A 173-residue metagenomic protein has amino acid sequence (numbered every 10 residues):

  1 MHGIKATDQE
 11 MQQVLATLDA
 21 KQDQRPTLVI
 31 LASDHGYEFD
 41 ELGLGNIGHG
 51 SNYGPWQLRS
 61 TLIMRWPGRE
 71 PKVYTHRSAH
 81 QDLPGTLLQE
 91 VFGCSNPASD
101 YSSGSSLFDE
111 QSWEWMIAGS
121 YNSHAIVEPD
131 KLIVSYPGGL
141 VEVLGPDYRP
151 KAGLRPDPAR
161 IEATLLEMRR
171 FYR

Functional and structural regions predicted by a protein language model:
M1-I4, D34-Y37, P97-S99, S106: N-terminal start-of-chain detector that recognizes signal peptides and the immediate post-cleavage beginning
M1-T27: A long, amphipathic alpha-helix that forms part of the scaffold/cap immediately adjacent to metal-dependent active
I4, V29-I30, S60, Y74 (+1 more regions): Hydrophobic aliphatic residue packing
K5-Q9, Q57, S78-G85: A structural signal for well-ordered alpha-helical segments within the folded catalytic domains of diverse enzymes
D8-E10, E38, R59, C94: Soluble catalytic domains of enzymes that build or remodel membrane lipids, polysaccharides, and related
A16-Q24, W66-R173: Membrane-interface soluble catalytic domains
A20-R69: Histidine-centered active-site microenvironments of extracellular/periplasmic hydrolases and transferases
